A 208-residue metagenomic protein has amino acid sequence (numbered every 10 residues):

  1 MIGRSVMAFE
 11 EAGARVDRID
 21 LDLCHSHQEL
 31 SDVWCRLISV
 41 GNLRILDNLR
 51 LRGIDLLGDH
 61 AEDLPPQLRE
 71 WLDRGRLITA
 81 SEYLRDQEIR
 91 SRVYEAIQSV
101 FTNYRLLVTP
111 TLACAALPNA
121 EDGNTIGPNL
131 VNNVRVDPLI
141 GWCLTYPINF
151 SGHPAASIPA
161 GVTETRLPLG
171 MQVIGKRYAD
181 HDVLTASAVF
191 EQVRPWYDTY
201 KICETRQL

Functional and structural regions predicted by a protein language model:
M1-I140, F150, V189-L208: Amidase signature
C24, T163, G175-Y178: A short acidic/small-residue loop/turn micro-motif
R92, D182-T185: Extracytoplasmic/secreted proteins, especially bacterial periplasmic and envelope-associated proteins
A116, G161-E164: AMP-binding (ANL) adenylation modules
A156-I158: A short, aliphatic-rich beta-strand micro-motif
L167-K176, V183-L184: Short, well-ordered beta-strand elements
